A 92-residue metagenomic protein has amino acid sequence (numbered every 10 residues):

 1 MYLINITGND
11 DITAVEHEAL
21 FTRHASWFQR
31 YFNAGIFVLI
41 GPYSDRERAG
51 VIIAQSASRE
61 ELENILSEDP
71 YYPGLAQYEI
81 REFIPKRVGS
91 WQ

Functional and structural regions predicted by a protein language model:
M1-Q92: Conserved, structured core segments of small domains
